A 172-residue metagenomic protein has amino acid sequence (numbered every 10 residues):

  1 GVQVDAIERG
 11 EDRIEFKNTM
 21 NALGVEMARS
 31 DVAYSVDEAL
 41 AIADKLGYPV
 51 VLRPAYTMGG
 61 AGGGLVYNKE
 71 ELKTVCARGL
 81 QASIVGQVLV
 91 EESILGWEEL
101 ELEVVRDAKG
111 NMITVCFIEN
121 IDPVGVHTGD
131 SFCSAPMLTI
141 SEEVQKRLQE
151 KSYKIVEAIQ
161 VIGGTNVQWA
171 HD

Functional and structural regions predicted by a protein language model:
G1-V167, H171-D172: N-terminal beta-alpha lobe that positions the nucleotide/phosphoryl donor in ATP/NTP-coupled carboxylate activation
